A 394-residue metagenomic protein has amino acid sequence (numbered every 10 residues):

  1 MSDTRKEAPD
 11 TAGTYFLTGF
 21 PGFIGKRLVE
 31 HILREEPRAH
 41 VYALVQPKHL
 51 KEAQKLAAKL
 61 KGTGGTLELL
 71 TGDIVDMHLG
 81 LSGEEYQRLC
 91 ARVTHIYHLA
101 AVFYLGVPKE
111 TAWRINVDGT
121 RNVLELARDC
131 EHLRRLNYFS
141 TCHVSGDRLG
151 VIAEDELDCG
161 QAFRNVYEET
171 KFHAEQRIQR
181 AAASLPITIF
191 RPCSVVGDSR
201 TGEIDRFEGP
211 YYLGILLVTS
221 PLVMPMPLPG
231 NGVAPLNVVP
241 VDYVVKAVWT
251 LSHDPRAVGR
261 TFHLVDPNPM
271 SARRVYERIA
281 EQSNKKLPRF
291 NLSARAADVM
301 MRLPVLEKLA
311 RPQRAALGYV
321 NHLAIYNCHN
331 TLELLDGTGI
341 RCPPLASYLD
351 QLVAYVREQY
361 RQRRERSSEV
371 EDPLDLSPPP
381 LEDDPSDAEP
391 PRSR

Functional and structural regions predicted by a protein language model:
A8-R38: N-terminal Rossmann NAD(P)H-binding glycine-rich loop of SDR-like oxidoreductase domains
T14, E36-A39, N327-R394: Amphipathic terminal alpha-helices
L67-D118, R128-C130: NAD(P)H-binding glycine-rich loop region in Rossmannoid oxidoreductase-like domains and their noncatalytic homologs
Y97-L99, G106-R114, D118-V166, T188: Conserved Rossmann-fold NAD(P)-dependent oxidoreductase catalytic core, especially the SDR/UDP-sugar
P108, T201, P210-Y243, A247-L251: A conserved pocket-lining segment of Rossmann-fold NAD(P)-dependent short-chain dehydrogenase/reductase
E125, L149, Q161-C193, D198: Active-site Tyr-X1-5-Lys
D198-Y211, L251-F262: Glycine/proline-rich active-site loop of Rossmann-fold NAD(P)-dependent oxidoreductases
A272-H322, C342-L345, R361-E371: Terminal hydrophobic/aromatic helix or amphipathic segment near a protein terminus
